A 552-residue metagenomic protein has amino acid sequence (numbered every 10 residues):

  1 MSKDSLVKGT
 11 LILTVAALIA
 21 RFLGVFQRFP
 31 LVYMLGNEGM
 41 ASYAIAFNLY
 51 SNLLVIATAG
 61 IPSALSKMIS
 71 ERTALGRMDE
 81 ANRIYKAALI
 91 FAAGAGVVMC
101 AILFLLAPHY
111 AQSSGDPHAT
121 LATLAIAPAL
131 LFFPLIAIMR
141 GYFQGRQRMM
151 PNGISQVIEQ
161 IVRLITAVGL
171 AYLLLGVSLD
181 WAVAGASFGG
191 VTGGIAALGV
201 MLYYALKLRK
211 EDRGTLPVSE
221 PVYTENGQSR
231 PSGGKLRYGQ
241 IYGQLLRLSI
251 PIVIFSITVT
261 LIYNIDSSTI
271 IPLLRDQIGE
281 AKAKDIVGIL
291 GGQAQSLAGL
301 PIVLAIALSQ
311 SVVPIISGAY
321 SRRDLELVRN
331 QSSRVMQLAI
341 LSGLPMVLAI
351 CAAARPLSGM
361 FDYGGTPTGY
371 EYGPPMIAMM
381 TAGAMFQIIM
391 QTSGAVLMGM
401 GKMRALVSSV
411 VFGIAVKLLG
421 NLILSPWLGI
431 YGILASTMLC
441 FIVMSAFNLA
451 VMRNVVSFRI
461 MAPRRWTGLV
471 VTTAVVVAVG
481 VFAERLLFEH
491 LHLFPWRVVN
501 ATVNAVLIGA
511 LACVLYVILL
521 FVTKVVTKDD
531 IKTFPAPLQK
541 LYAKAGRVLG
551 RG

Functional and structural regions predicted by a protein language model:
M1-L23, D79, R83, T224-V259 (+1 more regions): N-terminal membrane topogenesis motif
S5-S63, A93, C100, F104 (+2 more regions): Signature of the first transmembrane helix
V32-N52, L179, V183-A184, Q240-L248 (+3 more regions): Interfacial/gating helices of multi-pass transporter permease domains
E71-L89, I286-T381: Specific pore-lining/lateral-gate transmembrane helices of multi-pass inner-membrane transport and insertion machines
D116-M139, T366-S393, S408: Alpha-helical transmembrane segments of multi-pass membrane proteins
P134-S155, A382-V411, W427: Membrane-interface junctions at transmembrane-helix termini in multi-pass inner-membrane proteins
L170-L174, T192-G233, M438-H490, V514-I531: C-terminal transmembrane helix end/exit motif
E484-G552: Membrane-proximal transmembrane or re-entrant/amphipathic helices at the cytosolic face
